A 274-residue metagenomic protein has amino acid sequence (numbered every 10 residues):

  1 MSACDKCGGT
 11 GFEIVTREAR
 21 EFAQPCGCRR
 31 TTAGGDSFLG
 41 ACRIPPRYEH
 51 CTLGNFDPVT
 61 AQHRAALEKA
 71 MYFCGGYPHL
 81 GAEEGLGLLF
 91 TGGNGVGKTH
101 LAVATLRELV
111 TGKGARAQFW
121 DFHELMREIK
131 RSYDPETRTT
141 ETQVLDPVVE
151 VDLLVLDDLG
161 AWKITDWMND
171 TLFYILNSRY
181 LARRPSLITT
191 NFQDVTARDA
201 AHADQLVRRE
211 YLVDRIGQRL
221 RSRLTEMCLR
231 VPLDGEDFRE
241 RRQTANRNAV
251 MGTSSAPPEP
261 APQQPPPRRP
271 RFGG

Functional and structural regions predicted by a protein language model:
A3-P45: Interdomain "pre-motor" coupling segment immediately N-terminal to P-loop NTPase/helicase cores
L39-E68: Dynamic helix-loop-helix/coil hinge segments at AAA+ ATPase domain boundaries and subdomain interfaces
D57-L88: Pre-Walker A (pre-P-loop) alpha-helix and adjacent loop at the N terminus of AAA/AAA+ ATPase modules, a conserved
A66-A70, L106, V110-E150, D166: Short glycine-rich substrate-engagement loop in P-loop NTPases that contacts/grips substrate
G81-A102: Walker A/P-loop nucleotide-binding motif
T111, R127-E128, S132, A161-G274: Replace "adjacent to P-loop NTPase cores in ATP/GTP-dependent enzymes" with "adjacent to NTP-binding cores
A115-R116, E150-L153, A182-I188: Loop/turn-to-beta-strand initiation segments
V151, D158-G160: Conserved Walker B
